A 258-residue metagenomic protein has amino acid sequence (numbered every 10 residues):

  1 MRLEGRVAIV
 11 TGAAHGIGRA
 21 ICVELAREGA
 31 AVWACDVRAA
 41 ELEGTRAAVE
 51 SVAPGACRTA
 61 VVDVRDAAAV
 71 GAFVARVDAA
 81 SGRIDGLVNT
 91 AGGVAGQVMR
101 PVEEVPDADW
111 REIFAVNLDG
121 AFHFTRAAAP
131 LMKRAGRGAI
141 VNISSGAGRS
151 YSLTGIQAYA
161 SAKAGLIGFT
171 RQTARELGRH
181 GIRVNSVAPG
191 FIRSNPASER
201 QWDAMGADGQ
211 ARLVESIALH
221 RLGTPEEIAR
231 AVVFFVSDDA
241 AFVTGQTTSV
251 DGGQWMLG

Functional and structural regions predicted by a protein language model:
L3-W33: Canonical Rossmann dinucleotide-binding motif of NAD(H)/NADP(H)-dependent dehydrogenases/reductases, specifically
V94, M99, V233, T244-G258: Short C-terminal tail/terminal secondary-structure segment of NAD(P)H-dependent dehydrogenase/reductase domains
V98-V102, P106-F114, W202, L213: Substrate-binding pocket helix/loop in short-chain dehydrogenase/reductase
T125, A162, T170: Active-site helix of classical SDR
P130, R149, R175-E176, A241: Alpha-helical segment proximal to the catalytic Tyr-Lys
G178, R183, V243-G245: Short, small/polar-rich loop/turn modules that mediate ligand/substrate recognition or access, typified
R179, F191-I217, L257-G258: A glycine/serine/threonine-rich, flexible loop-to-helix segment that serves as the NAD(P) cofactor-binding "lid"
